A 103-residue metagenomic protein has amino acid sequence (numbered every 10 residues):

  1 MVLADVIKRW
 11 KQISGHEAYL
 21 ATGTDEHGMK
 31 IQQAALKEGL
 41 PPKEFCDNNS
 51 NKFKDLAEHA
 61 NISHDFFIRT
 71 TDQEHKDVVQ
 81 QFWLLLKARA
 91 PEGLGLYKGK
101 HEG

Functional and structural regions predicted by a protein language model:
M1-G103: N-terminal, positively charged nucleic-acid-binding surface of large information/translation enzymes
